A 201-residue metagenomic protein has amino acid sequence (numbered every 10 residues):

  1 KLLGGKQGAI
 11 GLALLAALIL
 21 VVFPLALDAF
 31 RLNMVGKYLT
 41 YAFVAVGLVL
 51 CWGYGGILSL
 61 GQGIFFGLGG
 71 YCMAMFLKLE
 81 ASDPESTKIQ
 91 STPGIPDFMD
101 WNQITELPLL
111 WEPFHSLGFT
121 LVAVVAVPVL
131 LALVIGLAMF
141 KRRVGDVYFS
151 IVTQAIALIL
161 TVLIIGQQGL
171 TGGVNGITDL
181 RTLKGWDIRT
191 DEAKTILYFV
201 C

Functional and structural regions predicted by a protein language model:
K1-C201: Transmembrane alpha-helices and adjacent helix-loop boundaries
